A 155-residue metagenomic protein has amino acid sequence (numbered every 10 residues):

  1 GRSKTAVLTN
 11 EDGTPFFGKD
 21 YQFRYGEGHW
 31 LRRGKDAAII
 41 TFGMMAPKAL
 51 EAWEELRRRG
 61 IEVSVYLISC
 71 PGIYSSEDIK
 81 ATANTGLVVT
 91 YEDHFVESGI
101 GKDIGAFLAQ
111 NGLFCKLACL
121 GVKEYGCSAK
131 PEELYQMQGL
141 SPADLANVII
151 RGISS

Functional and structural regions predicted by a protein language model:
R2-S155: Thiamine diphosphate
